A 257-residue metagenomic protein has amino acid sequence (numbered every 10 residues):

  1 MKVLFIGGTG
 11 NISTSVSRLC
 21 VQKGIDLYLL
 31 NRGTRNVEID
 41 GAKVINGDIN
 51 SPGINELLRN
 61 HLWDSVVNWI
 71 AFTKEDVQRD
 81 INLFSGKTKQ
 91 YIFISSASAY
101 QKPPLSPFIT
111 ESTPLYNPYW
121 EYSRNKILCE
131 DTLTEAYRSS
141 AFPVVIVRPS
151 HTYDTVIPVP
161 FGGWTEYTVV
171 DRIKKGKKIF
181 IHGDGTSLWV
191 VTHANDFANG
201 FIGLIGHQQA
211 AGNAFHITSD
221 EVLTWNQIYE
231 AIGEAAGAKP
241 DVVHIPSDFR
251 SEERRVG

Functional and structural regions predicted by a protein language model:
V3-K23: N-terminal Rossmann NAD(P)H-binding glycine-rich loop of SDR-like oxidoreductase domains
T9, T34-K87, F93, A99-Q101: NAD(P)H-binding glycine-rich loop region in Rossmannoid oxidoreductase-like domains and their noncatalytic homologs
D26-R32: Conserved glycine-rich Rossmann-like NAD(P)H-binding loop of the short-chain dehydrogenase/reductase
S96-E121, E135-S140: Active-site "gating" loop of Rossmann-like NAD(P)-dependent oxidoreductase/epimerase domains
Y122-K126: Active-site YXXXK catalytic motif of short-chain dehydrogenase/reductase
E130-P158: Conserved beta-loop-beta element that borders a ligand/cofactor-binding pocket
F161-V169, H182-I205, G212-N213, Q227: Substrate-positioning beta->alpha
K175, G203-R255: Mid/C-terminal beta-alpha module of Rossmann-like enzyme folds, strongest in SDR-family dehydrogenases/epimerases
